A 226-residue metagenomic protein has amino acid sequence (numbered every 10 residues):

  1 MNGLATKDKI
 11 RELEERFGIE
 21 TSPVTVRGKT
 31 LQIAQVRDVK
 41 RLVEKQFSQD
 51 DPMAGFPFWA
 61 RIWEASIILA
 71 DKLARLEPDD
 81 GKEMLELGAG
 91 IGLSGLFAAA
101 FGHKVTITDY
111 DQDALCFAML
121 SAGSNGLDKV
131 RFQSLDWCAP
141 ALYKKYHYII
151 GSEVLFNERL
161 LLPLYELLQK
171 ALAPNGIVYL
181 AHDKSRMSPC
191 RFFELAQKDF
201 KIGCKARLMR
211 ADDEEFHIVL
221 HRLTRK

Functional and structural regions predicted by a protein language model:
M1-K226: S-adenosylmethionine-dependent methyltransferases
